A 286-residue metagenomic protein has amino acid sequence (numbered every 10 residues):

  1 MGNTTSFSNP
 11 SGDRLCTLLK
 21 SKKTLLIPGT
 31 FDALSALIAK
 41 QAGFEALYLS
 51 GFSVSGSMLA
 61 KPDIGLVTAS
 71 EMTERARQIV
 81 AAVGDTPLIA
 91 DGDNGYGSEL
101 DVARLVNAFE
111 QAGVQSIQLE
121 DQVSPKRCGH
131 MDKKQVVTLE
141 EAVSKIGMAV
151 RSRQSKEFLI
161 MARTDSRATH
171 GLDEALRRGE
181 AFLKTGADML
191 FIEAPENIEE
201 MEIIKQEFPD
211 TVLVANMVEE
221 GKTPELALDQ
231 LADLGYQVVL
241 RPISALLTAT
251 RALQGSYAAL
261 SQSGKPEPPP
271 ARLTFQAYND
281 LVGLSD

Functional and structural regions predicted by a protein language model:
M1: NTP/phosphate- and nucleic-acid-binding module
T4-R241, L247-A258: Alpha/beta enzyme core
Q237-D286: Conserved alpha/beta catalytic core and glycan-binding cleft of carbohydrate-active enzymes
